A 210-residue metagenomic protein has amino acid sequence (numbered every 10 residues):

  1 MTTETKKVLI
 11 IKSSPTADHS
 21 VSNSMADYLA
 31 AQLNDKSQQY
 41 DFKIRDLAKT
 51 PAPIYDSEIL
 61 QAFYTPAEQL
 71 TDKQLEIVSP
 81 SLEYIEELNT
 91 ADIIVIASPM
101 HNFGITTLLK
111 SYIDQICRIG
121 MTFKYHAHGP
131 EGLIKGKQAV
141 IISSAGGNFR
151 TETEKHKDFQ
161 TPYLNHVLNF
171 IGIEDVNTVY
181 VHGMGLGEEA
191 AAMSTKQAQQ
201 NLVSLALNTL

Functional and structural regions predicted by a protein language model:
T2-S98, F103-D114, R118, Q200-L210: N-terminal beta1-alpha1-beta2 submodule of the flavodoxin-like/Rossmannoid cofactor-binding fold
T2-T3, T151-L210: Glycine-rich phosphate/pyrophosphate-binding loop and the adjoining helix
K6-K7, D41, K137-A139, D175: Residues at the starts of beta-strands that form the adenosine-phosphate
S13, S144, V181: Cofactor-binding loop segments of dinucleotide-utilizing enzymes, especially the Rossmann-like FAD- and NAD(P)+-binding
P15-A17, G147-N148, G185-L186: Short histidine/acidic/glycine/proline-rich micro-motifs that form metal- and phosphate-coordinating active-site loops
A91-D92, G136-K137, I173: Short, well-ordered alpha-helix to beta-strand connector turns
I116-M121, P162: Gly/Ser/Thr-rich active-site loops/lids in small-molecule metabolic enzymes that frequently grip phosphoryl groups
Y125-F170: Short, glycine-/small-residue-rich phosphate/pyrophosphate-handling segment
